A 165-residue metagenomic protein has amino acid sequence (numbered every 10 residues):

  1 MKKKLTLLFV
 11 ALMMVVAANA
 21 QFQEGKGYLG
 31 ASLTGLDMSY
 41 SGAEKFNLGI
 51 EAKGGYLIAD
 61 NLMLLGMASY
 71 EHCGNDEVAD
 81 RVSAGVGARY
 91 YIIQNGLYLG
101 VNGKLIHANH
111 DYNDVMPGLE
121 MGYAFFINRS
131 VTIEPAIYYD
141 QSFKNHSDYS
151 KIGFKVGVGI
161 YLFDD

Functional and structural regions predicted by a protein language model:
M1-G25, F163-D165: Cleavable N-terminal export/targeting peptides
Q21-D37: Transmembrane beta-strand segments of Gram-negative outer membrane beta-barrel proteins
Q23, Y56-D60, I92-Q94, F125-I127 (+1 more regions): Outer-membrane beta-barrel strand-turn architecture
G25-G27, E44-L48, V78-A84, N113-P117 (+1 more regions): Residues that define the transmembrane beta-barrel architecture of outer-membrane proteins
Y28-S32, Y91, Y98, F125 (+1 more regions): Outer-membrane beta-barrel "beta-signal"
L29-A31, A52, G66, V86 (+4 more regions): Membrane-embedded beta-strand positions of outer-membrane beta-barrel proteins
L33-S39, Y70-G74, I92-Q94, G103-N109 (+3 more regions): Transmembrane beta-strands of outer-membrane beta-barrel pores
S41-N95: Glycine- and aromatic-enriched membrane insertion/assembly motifs of diderm outer-membrane and organelle channel
